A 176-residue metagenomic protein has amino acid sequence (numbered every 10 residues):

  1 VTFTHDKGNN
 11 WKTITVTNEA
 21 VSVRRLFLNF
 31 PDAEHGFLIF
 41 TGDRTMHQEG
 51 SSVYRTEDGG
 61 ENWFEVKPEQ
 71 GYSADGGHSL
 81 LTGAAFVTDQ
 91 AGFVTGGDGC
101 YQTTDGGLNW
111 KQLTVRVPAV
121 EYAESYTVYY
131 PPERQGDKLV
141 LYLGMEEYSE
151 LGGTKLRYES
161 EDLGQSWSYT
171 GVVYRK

Functional and structural regions predicted by a protein language model:
V1-T15, Y54-K67, Y101-V117, Y158-Y169: Asp-box/BNR beta-propeller loop motif
T17-V23, Q70-A74, R116-E121, Y174-R175: Short coil/turn segments at the loop-to-beta-strand junctions that recur within blades of beta-propeller repeat folds
S22-N29, D75-A85, E121-P132: Repeated scaffold domains used in trafficking and secretory/extracellular systems, primarily beta-propellers
E34-L38, Q90-F93, D137-L141: Entry beta-strands of beta-propeller and related beta-repeat scaffolds
I39-G42, G96, Y142-M145: Recurrent small/Gly-Pro-centered beta-turn motifs in extracellular repeat architectures
G42-H47, E146-E150: Short glycine/acidic-enriched loop and turn motifs that connect beta-strands
F64-D98: Eukaryotic tandem repeat interaction scaffolds
